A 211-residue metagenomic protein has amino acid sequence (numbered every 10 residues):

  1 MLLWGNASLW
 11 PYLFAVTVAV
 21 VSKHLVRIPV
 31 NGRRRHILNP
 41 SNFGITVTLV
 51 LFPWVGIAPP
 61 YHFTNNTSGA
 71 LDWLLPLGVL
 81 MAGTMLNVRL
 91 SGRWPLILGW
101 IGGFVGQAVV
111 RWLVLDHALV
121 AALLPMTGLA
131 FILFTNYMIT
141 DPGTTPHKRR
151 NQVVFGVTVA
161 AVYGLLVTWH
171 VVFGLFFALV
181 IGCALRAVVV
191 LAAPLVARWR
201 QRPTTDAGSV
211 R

Functional and structural regions predicted by a protein language model:
M1-G69: Membrane-interface helix-loop-helix junctions at boundaries between adjacent transmembrane segments
M1-W4, P40-V55, W100-R111, L129-F134 (+1 more regions): Small-residue-rich segments of transmembrane alpha-helices in multi-pass membrane proteins, especially helix faces
L3-W10, S91-G92, V167-G174: Transmembrane helix interruption/hinge and helix-loop junction motifs
L9-W10, R33-N42, W94, L98 (+2 more regions): Short, non-helical or kinked segments that cap or interrupt transmembrane helices
W10-T17, F43, L74-G78, I97-I101 (+3 more regions): Hydrophobic alpha-helical transmembrane segments
V18-R34, L80-G92, T135-T145: C-terminal ends of transmembrane helices
F52-G106, V110: Internal active-site segments that recognize and position negatively charged phosphoryl groups and nucleotide moieties
Q107-R211: C-terminal transmembrane helix-loop-helix hairpin of multi-pass membrane proteins
